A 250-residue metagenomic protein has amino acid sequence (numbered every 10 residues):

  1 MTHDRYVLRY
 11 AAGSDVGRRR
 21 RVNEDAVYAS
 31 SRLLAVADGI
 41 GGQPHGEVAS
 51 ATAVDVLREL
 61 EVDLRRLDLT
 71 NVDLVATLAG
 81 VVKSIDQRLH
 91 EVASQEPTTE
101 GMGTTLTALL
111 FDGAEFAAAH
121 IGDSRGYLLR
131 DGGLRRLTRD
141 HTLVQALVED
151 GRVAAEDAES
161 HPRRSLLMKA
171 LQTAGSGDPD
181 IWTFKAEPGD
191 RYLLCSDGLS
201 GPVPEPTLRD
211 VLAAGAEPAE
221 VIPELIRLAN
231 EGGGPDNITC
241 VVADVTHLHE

Functional and structural regions predicted by a protein language model:
M1-E250: PP2C/PPM-type serine/threonine phosphatase catalytic domain
